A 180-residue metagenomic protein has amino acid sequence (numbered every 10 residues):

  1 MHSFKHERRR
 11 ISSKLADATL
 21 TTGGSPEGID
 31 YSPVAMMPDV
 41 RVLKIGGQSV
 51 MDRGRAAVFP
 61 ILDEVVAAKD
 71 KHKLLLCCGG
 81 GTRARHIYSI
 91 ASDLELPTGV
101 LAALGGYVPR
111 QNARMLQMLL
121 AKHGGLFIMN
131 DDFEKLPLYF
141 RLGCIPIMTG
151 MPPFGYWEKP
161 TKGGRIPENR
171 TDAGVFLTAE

Functional and structural regions predicted by a protein language model:
M1-L75: N-terminal glycine-/serine-/threonine-rich phosphate-binding loop
V40-K44, L75-C77, I145-T149, G155: Structural motif
S49-M51, G81-R85, F154-G155: Short, active-site-adjacent cap segments at secondary-structure transitions
V50, G54, L76, L101-P109: Short secondary-structure transition/capping motifs
A56-I61, E168-G174: Charged helix-capping and loop-helix junction motifs
H72-K73, C77-G80, A84: Glycine/small-residue-rich interface belts in oligomeric ring/scaffold proteins and their assembly partners
Y88-R170, T178: Ligand-binding beta-strand-loop-alpha-helix segment within the catalytic cores of soluble metabolic enzymes
